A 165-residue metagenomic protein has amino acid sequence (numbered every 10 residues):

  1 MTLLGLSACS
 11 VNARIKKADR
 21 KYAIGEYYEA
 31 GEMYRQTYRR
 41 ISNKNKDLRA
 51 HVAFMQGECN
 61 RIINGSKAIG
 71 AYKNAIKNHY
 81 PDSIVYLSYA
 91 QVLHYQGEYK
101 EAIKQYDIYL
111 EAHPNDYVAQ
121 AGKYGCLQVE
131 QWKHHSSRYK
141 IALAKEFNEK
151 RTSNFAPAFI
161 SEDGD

Functional and structural regions predicted by a protein language model:
S7-Y27, I41: Bacterial Sec signal peptide processing site at the extreme N-terminus
I15-K16, D47-M55, I84-S88, K104 (+1 more regions): Alpha-solenoid helical repeat scaffolds
I24, V85-S88, Y95, Y99 (+1 more regions): Short, conserved micro-motifs composed of acidic
